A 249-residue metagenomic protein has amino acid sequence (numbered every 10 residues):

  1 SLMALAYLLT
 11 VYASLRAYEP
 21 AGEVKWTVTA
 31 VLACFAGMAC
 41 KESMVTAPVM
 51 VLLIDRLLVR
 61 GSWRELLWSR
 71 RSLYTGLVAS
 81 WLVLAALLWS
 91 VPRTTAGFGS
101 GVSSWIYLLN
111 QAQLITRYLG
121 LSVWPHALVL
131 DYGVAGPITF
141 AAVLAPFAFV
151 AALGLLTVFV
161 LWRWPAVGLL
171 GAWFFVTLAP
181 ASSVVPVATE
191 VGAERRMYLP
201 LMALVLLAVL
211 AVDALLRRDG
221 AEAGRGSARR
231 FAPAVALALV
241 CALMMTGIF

Functional and structural regions predicted by a protein language model:
S1-F249: Polytopic membrane enzymes that build or remodel cell-surface glycoconjugates and lipids
